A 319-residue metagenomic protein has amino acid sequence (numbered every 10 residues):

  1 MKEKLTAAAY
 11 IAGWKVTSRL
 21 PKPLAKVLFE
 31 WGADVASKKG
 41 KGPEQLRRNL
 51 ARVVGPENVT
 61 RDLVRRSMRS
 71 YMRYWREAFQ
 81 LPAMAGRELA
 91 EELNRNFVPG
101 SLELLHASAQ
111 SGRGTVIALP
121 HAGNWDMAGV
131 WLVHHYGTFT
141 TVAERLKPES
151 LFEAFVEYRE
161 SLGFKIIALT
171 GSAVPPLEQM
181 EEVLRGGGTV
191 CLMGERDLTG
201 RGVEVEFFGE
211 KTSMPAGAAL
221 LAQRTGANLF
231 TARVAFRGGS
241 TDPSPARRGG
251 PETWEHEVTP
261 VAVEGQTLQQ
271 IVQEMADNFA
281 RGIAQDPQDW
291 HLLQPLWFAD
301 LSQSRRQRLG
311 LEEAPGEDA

Functional and structural regions predicted by a protein language model:
M1-L119, F152, V156, G163: Membrane-anchoring hydrophobic helices of lipid-metabolizing enzymes
A12, Q45, E103, M127 (+4 more regions): Short Gly/charged-rich anion-binding patches and loops
A33-D34, E91-E92, T115-V116, V142-A143 (+3 more regions): Short, contiguous strand/loop micro-motifs
G42-Q45, P148-E149, T212-P215: Active-site metal-coordination segments of metallo-dependent hydrolases
P56, T60-R61, R65, A107-A109 (+2 more regions): Non-catalytic C-terminal accessory region of glycerolipid acyltransferases and related lyso-lipid remodeling enzymes
R95-V98, A122, P148, T170-V174 (+2 more regions): A conditional alpha-helix N-cap/helix-loop micro-motif detector
G100, V142-E144, L169, T259-V261 (+1 more regions): Conserved beta-strand termini and adjacent loop/short-helix elements that scaffold enzyme active sites in alpha/beta
S111-G171, G200-V203, D242: Catalytic core of membrane glycerolipid acyltransferases/transacylases, capturing the structured, soluble-facing
